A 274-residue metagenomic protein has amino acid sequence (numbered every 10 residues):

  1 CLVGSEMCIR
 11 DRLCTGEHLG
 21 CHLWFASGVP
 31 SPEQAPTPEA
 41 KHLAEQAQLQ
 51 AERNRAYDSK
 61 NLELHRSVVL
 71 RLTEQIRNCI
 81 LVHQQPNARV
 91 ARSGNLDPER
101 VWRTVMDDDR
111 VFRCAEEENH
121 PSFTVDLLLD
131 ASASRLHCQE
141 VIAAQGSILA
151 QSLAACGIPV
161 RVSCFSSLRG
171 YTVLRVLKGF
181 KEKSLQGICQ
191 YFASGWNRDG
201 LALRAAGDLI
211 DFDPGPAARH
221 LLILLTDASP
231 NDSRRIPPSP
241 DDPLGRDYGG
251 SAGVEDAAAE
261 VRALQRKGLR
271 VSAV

Functional and structural regions predicted by a protein language model:
S5-S122: Acidic/polar low-complexity segments with low predicted structural confidence
V101-W102, E117-L177, L221-L225, S272-A273: Von Willebrand factor
S132-R135, S229-S233, Y248: Short acidic, S/G/P-rich loop/turn micro-motifs used as interaction or catalytic elements
H137-C138, V162, G215-H220, N231-I236 (+2 more regions): Extended hydrophobic-aromatic, low-complexity segments
I142-A144, V176-K181, I236-L244: Short secondary-structure boundary/capping segments
V173, F180-H220, P230, E255-A258 (+1 more regions): Von Willebrand factor
A217, P240-V274: Von Willebrand factor type A / integrin I
